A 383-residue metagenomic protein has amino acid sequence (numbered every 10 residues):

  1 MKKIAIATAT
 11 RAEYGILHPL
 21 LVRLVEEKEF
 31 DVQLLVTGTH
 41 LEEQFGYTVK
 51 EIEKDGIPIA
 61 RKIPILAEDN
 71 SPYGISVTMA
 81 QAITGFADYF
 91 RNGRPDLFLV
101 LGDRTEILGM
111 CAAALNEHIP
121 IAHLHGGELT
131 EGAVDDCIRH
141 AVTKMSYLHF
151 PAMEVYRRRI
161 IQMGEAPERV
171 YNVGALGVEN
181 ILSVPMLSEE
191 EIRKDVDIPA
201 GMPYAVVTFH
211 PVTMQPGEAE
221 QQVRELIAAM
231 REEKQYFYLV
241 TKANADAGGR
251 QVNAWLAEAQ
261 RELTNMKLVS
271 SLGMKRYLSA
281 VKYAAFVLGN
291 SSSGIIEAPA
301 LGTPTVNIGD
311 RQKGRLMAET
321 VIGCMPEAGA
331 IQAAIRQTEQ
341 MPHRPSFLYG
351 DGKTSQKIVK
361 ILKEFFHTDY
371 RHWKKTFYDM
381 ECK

Functional and structural regions predicted by a protein language model:
A7-T8, Y14-V25, I65-P167: Active-site and donor-binding regions of nucleotide-sugar-utilizing enzymes
E27-Q33, P58, K234-F237: A generic structural motif
V32-I75, G85: Conserved nucleotide-sugar phosphate-binding/catalytic loop shared by glycosyltransferases and other
L41-E43, M145-Q221: A nucleotide-sugar donor-handling region in carbohydrate enzymes
I52, L187-Y283: Donor-nucleotide binding loops and adjacent catalytic segments primarily of GT-B fold Leloir glycosyltransferases
V100-L101, L108, H149, G273-E319: A donor-sugar binding/catalytic signature common to diverse glycosyltransferases and related nucleotide-sugar
Q312-T338, R344-Q356: Change "using UDP/GDP/dTDP sugars" to "using nucleotide sugars
E339-K383: C-terminal amphipathic helix plus adjacent low-complexity, charged tail appended to glycosyltransferase catalytic
